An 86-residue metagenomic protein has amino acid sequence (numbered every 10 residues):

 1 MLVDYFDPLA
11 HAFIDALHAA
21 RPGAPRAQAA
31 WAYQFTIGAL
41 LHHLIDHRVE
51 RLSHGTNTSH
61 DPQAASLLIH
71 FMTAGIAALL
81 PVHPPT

Functional and structural regions predicted by a protein language model:
M1-Y5: A loop-to-helix transmembrane entry motif
D7-T86: C-terminal peripheral helix-coil segments that are non-catalytic and often amphipathic
